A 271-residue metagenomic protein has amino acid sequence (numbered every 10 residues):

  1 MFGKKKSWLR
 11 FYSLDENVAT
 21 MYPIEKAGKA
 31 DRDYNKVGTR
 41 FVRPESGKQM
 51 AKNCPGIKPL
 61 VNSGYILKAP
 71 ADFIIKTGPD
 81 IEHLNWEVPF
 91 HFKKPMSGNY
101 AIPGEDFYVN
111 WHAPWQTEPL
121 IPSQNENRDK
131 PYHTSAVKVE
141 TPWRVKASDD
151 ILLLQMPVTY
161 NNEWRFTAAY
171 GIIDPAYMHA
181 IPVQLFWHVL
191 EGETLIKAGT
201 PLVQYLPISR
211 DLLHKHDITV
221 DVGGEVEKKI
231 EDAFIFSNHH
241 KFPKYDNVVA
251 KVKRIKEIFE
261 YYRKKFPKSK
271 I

Functional and structural regions predicted by a protein language model:
M1-Y177, F186-H188, G192-I271: Non-catalytic terminal segments and appended small domains
I181-V183: Short strand-edge motifs at loop-to-beta-strand transitions and within beta-strands of extracellular beta-rich domains
